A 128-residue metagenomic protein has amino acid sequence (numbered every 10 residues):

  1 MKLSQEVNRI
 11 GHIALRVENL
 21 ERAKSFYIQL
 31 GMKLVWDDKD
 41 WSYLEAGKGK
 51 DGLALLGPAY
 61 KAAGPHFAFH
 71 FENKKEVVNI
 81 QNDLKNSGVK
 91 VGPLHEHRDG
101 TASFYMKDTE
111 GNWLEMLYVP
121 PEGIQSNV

Functional and structural regions predicted by a protein language model:
M1-E21, F67, E122-V128: N-terminal beta-strand motif that seeds the catalytic metal site of vicinal oxygen chelate
M1-K2, A54-G57: Short beta-strand/turn micro-motifs at beta-sheet edges
M1-S4, Q81-V128: Vicinal oxygen chelate
V7, A14-G52: Core segments of cupin and vicinal oxygen chelate
I10-E18, A59-D83, A102-K107, N112: Vicinal oxygen chelate
A23, Y27, V77, L84: Hydrophobic pocket/interface hotspot
D40, G57-P58, V119: Residue-level structural signal for beta-strand termini and adjacent loop
G49-A54, A63, G111-L114: Short, charged/polar, Gly/Pro-enriched secondary-structure boundary elements
